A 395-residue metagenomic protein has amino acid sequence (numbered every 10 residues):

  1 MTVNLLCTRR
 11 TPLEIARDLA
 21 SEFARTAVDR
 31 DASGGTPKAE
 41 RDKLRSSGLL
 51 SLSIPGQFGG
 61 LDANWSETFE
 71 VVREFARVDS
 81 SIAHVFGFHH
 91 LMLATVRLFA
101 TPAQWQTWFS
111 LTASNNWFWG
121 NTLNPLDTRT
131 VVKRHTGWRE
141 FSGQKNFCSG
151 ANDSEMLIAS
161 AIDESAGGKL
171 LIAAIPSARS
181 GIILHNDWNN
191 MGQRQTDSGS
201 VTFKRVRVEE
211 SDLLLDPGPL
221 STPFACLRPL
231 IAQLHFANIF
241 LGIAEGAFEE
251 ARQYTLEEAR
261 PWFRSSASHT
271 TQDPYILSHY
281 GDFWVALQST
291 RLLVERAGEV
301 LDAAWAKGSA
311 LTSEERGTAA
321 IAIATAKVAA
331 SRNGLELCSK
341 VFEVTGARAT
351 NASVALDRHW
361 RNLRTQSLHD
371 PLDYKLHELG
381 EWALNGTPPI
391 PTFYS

Functional and structural regions predicted by a protein language model:
M1-E14, D18, F393-S395: Basic/polar N-terminal segments that are highly enriched at the extreme N-terminus, encompassing both cleavable
R17, G242-E245, G281, V285-Q288 (+3 more regions): Generic structural signal for well-ordered, non-transmembrane alpha-helical segments in soluble/cytosolic regions
V28-D31, S289-V328, F342-T345: C-terminal helix-coil-helix/basic helical segment that borders enzyme active sites and/or dimer interfaces and provides
T36-S46, S51-D153: Glycine-rich flavin
Q144-G181: DPxDG-like acidic metal-binding loop motif
N146-G150, A232-F236, H369: Glycine-rich phosphate/pyrophosphate-binding beta-alpha loops
M191-Q288: Glycine-rich beta->alpha junctions and the first turn(s) of the following alpha-helix
T345-S395: Glycine-rich phosphate/cofactor-binding loops in nucleotide/flavin-utilizing enzymes
